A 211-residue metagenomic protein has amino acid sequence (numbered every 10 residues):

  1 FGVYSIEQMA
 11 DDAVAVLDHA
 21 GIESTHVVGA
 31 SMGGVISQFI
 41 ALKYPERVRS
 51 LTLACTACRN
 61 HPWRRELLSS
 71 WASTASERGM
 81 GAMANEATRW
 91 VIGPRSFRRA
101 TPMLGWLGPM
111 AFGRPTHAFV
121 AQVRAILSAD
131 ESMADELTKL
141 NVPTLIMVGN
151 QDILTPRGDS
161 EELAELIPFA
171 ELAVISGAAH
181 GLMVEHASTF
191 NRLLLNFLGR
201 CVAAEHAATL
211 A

Functional and structural regions predicted by a protein language model:
F1-V28, R192: Active-site loop/oxyanion-hole signature of alpha/beta-hydrolase fold enzymes
V27-G29, A54, M147: Short beta-strand immediately N-terminal to the catalytic nucleophile in serine-hydrolase-like folds
G29, G33, S37: Gly/Ala-rich beta-loop-alpha elbow adjacent to hydrolase catalytic centers
Q38-K43, R47-R78: Flexible "cap/lid" loop of the alpha/beta hydrolase fold
P62-E66, M80-E136: Conserved alpha/beta-hydrolase catalytic His-Asp/Glu region
L140, I146-V148, D152: Short beta-strand/loop motif that positions the catalytic acidic residue of the alpha/beta-hydrolase fold
I153-D159: Conserved alpha/beta-hydrolase "acid-adjacent" motif
F169-A211: Catalytic active-site module of serine/aspartate enzymes centered on a nucleophile-bearing elbow/loop
